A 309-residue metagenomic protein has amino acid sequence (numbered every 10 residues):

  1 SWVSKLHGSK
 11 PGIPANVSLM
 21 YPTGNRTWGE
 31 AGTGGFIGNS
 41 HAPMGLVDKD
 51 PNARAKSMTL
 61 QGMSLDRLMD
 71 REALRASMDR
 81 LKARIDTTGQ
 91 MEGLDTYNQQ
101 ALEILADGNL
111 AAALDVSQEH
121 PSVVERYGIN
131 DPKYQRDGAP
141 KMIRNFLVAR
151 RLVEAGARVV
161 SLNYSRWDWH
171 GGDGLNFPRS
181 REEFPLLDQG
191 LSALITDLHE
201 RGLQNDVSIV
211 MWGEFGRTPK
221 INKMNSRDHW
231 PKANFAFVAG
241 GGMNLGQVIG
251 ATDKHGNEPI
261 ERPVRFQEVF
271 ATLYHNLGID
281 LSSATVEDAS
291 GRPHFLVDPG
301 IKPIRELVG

Functional and structural regions predicted by a protein language model:
S1-G309: Ligand-binding pockets and gating/stacking loops
